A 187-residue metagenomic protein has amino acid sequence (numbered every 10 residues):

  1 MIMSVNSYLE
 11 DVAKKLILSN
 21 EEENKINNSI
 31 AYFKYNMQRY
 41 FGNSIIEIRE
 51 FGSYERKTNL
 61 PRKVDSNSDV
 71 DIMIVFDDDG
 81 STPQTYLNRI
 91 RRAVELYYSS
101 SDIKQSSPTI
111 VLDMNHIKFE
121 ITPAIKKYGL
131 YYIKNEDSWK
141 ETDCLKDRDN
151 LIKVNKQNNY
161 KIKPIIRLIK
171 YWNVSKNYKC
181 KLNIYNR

Functional and structural regions predicted by a protein language model:
M1-N67, D79-T85: N-terminal regions immediately upstream of nucleotidyltransferase
N20-R39, M73-N115: Metal-dependent nucleotidyltransferase catalytic core
N27-K34, Q105-R187: Catalytic cores of NTP-dependent nucleotidyl/adenyl transfer enzymes across multiple folds
R39, R49, R56, R62 (+4 more regions): Arginine residue identity/basic-tract feature
R39-S44, S100-S101, S175-L182: Surface-exposed helix-capping loop/turn segments at secondary-structure junctions
E47, E55-T58, D65-M73, T109-A124: Histidine-centered divalent-metal-coordination microenvironment in nucleic-acid enzymes
N67-V70, R91-V94, W139-T142: Short, low-complexity, polar/charged sequence segments that are solvent-exposed and flexible
N67-V75, C144-D149: Glycine-rich, often proline-containing surface loops adjacent to acidic residues and nearby aromatics that form
